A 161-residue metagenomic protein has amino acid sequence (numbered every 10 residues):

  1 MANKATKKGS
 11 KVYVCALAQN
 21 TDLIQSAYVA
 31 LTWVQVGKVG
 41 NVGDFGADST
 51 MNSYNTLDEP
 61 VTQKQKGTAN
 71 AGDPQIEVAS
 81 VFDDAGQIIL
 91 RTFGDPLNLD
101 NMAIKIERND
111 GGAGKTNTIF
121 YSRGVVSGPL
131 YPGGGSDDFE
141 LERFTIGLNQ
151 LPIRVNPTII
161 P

Functional and structural regions predicted by a protein language model:
M1-K7, G147, L151-P161: Viral virion structural and adsorption modules
A2-E77, V125-D138: Solvent-exposed edge beta-strands and adjacent loop segments that serve as assembly or binding interfaces
V12-V14, I104, I146: Hydrophobic beta-strand residues in large extracellular and virion-surface proteins
C15, G37-G40, A79, E107 (+2 more regions): A structural detector for beta-sheet-dominated domains
M51-Y54, I89-R91, G134-L141, P157-P161: Surface-exposed beta-strand edges and their flanking turn/coil or helix-capping segments
E59-S122, R154-P161: Extracellular/virion structural assembly segments
E107-R154: Short beta-strand and beta-hairpin "edge-sheet" elements
